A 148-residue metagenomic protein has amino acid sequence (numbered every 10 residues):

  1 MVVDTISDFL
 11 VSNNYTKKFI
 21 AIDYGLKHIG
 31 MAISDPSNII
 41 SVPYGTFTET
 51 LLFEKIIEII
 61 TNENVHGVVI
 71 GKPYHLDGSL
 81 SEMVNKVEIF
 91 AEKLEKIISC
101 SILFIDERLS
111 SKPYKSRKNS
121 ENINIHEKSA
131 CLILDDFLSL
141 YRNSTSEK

Functional and structural regions predicted by a protein language model:
V2-A21, K27, A32-K148: Phosphate- and other anionic-substrate recognition elements at nucleic-acid/protein interfaces
